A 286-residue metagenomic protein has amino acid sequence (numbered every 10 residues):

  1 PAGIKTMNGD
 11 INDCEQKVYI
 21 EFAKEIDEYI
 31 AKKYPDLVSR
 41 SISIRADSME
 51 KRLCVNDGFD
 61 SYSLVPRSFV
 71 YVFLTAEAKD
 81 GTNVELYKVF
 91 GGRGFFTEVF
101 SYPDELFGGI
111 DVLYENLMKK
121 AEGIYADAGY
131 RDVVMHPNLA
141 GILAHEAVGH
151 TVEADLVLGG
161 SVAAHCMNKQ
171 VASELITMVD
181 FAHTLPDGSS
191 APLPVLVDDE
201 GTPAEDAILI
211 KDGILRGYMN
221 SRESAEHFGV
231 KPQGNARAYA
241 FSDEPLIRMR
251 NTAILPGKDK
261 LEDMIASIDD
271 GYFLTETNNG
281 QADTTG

Functional and structural regions predicted by a protein language model:
P1-V197, T202-E205, K211-D212, R250 (+1 more regions): Active-site bordering "gate/hinge" segments that shape substrate access to catalytic or cofactor-binding pockets
C166-G286: Dual-mode signal for accessory low-complexity, basic/Gly-rich regions
